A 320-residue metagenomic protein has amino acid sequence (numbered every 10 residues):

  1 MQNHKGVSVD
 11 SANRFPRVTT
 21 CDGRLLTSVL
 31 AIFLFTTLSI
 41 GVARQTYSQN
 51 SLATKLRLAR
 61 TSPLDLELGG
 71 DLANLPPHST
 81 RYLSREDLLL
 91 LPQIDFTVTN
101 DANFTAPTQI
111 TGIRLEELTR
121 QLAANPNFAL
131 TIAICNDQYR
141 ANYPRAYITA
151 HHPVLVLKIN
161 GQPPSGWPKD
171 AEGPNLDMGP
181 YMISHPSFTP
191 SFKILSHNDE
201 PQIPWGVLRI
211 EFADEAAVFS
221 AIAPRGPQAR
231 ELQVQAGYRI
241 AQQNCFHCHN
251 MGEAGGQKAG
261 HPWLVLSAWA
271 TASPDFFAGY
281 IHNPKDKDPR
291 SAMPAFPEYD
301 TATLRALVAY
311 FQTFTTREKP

Functional and structural regions predicted by a protein language model:
M1-G23: N-terminal secretory signal peptides that target proteins for export/translocation
S28-S39: Bacterial N-terminal signal peptides
S51-A213, P320: Structured, non-membrane catalytic/scaffold regions adjacent to prosthetic-group chemistry
F104-G112, A124, R230, V234 (+5 more regions): Solvent-exposed, acidic/flexible segments
A216-I240: Electrostatic cytochrome c docking/interface patches
Y238, F246, N250-Y280: Gly/Gly-Pro-rich "capping" loops immediately C-terminal to redox-active cysteine motifs in periplasmic/lumenal
K258-V265, H282-P320: Axial heme c-ligation environment in periplasmic c-type cytochrome domains
